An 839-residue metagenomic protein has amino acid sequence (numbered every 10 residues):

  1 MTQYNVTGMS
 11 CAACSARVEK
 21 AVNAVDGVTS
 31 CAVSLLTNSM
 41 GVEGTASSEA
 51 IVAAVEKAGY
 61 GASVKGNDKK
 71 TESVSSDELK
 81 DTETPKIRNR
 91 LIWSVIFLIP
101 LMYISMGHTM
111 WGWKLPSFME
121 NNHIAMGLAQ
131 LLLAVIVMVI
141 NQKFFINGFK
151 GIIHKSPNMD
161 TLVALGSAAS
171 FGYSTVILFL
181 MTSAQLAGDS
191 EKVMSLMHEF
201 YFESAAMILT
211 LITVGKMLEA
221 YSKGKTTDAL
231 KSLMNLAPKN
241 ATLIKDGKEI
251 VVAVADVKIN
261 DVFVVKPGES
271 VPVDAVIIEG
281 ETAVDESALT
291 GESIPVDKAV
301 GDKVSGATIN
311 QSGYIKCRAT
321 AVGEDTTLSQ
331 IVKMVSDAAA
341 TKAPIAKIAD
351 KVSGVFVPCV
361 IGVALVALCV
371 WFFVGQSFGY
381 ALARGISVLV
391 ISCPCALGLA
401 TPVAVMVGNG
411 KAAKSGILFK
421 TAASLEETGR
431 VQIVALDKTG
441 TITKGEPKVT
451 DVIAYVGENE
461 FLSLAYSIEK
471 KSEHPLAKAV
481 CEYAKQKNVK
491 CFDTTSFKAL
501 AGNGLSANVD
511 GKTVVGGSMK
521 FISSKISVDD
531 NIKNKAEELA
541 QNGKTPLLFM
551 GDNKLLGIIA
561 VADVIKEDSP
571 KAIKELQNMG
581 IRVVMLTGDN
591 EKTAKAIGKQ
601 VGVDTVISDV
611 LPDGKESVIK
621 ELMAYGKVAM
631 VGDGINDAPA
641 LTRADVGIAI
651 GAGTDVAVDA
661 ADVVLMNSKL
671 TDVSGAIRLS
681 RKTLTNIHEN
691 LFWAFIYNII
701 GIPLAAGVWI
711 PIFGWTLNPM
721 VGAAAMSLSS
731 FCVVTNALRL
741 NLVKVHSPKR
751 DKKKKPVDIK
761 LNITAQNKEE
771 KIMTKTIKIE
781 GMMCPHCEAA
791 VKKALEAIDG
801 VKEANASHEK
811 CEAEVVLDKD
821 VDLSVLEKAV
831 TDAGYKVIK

Functional and structural regions predicted by a protein language model:
M1-A125, K150, S232, K248-V251 (+3 more regions): Flexible metal-binding regulatory segments at protein termini and peripheral loops
A16, T29, T341, V431 (+4 more regions): Conserved ATP-binding TGD loop and adjacent catalytic N/P-domain core of P-type ATPases
G27-E49, E199-F200, K231-D325, A422-A465 (+1 more regions): Conserved cytosolic catalytic loops of P-type ATPases
S75, E191, A206-P267, K298 (+5 more regions): Juxtamembrane coupling segments of multi-pass membrane pumps/enzymes
K86-N240, K351, V452, G714-P719: Transmembrane helix-loop-helix hairpins at the membrane interface
N89, W93, T308, G429-E473 (+3 more regions): ATP-driven catalytic headpiece of P-type ATPases
M110-I124, I153, G172, K411 (+8 more regions): Membrane-embedded alpha-helical bundles of multi-pass transporters
L289, I348, A383, A396-I468 (+5 more regions): Conserved catalytic phosphorylation-site environment of P-type ATPases
